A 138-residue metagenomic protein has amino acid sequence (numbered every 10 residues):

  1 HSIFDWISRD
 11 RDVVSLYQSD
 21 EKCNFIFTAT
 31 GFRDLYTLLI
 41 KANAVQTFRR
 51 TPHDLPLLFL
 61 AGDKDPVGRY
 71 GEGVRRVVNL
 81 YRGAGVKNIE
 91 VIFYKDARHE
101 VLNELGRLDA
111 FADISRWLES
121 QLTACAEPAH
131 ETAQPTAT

Functional and structural regions predicted by a protein language model:
H1-L60: Alpha/beta-hydrolase
N24, P66-V67, E100-V101: Short strand->helix junction
T28-G31, R69-Y70, A110: Phosphate/oxyanion-binding active-site loops and adjacent basic polyanion-contact surfaces
D34-T37, R75-R76, D109, D113: Alpha-helical elements of Rossmann-like donor-binding domains used by nucleotide-donor carbohydrate transfer enzymes
F59-V67: Conserved strand-to-loop "acid loop" that flanks and positions the catalytic carboxylate
P66-R76: Conserved alpha/beta-hydrolase "acid-adjacent" motif
N79-G83: Low-complexity, glycine/alanine/valine/leucine- and proline-rich hydrophobic stretches
A84, N88-T138: Catalytic active-site module of serine/aspartate enzymes centered on a nucleophile-bearing elbow/loop
